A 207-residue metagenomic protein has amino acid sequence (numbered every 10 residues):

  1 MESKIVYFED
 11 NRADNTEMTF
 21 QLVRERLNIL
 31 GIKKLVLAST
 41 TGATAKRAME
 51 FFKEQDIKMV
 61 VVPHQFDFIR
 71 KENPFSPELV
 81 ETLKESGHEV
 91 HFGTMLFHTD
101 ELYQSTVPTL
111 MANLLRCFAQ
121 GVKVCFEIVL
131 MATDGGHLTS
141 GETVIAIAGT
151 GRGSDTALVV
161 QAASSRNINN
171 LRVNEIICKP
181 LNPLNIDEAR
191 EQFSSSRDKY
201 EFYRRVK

Functional and structural regions predicted by a protein language model:
M1-L27: Glycine-rich phosphate-binding "P-loop"
K4-I5, I57-P108: Long, charge-dense
E25-P74: N-terminal active-site beta-alpha-beta segment that forms phosphate/nucleotide-binding and substrate-recognition loops
A38, V62-P63, G93, I145-G149 (+1 more regions): Short beta-strand segments
T41-R47, V122-M131, S140-G141, S154-T156: Short glycine/serine/threonine-rich phosphate/pyrophosphate-binding segments that cradle anionic phosphate groups
E50-Q55, P77, V159-S165: Short, solvent-exposed amphipathic alpha-helical segments in soluble enzyme and RNA/protein-processing domains
Y103-H137: Active-site/ligand-binding-proximal alpha/beta "capping" segment
E142-K207: Glycine-rich, aromatic-bearing surface loops/beta-hairpins
